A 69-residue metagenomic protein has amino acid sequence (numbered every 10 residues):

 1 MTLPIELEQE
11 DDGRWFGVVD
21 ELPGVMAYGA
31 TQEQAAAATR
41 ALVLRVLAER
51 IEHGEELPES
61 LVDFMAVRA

Functional and structural regions predicted by a protein language model:
M1-P4, E33, A37-A69: Short, charged, surface-exposed hinge/linker loops at domain edges that act as mobile lids or interdomain connectors
E8-L22: Short aromatic-glycine-(Arg/Gly/Cys) micro-motifs in beta-strand/loop hairpins
P23-E33: A short, exposed loop/beta-hairpin motif centered on an aromatic-Gly-Thr core
